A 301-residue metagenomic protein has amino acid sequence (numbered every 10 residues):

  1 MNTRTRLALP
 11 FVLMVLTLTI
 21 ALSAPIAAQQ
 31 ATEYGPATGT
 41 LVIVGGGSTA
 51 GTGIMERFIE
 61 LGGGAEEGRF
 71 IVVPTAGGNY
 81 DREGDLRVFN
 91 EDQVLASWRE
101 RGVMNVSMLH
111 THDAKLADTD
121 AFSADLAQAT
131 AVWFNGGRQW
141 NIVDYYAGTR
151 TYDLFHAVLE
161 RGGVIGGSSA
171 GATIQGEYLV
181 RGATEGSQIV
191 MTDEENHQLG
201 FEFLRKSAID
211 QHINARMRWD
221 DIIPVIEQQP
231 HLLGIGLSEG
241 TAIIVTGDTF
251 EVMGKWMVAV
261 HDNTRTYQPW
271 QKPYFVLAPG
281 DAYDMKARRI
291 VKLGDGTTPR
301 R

Functional and structural regions predicted by a protein language model:
M1-R6: N-terminal secretory signal peptides that target proteins for export/translocation
P10-A21: Bacterial N-terminal signal peptides
S23-A28: Boundary at the C-terminal end of the N-terminal hydrophobic targeting segment
Q29-E67, V72, G77-D92, W98-R99 (+3 more regions): C-terminal and late-domain segments of enzyme folds
M108-K115: Short beta->alpha junction loops
D125-Q128, R150-G162: Catalytic-core regions built around general acid/base machinery
W133-G136, V158-L179: Catalytic nucleophile loop
Q139-G148: Glycine/threonine-rich flexible loop motifs
